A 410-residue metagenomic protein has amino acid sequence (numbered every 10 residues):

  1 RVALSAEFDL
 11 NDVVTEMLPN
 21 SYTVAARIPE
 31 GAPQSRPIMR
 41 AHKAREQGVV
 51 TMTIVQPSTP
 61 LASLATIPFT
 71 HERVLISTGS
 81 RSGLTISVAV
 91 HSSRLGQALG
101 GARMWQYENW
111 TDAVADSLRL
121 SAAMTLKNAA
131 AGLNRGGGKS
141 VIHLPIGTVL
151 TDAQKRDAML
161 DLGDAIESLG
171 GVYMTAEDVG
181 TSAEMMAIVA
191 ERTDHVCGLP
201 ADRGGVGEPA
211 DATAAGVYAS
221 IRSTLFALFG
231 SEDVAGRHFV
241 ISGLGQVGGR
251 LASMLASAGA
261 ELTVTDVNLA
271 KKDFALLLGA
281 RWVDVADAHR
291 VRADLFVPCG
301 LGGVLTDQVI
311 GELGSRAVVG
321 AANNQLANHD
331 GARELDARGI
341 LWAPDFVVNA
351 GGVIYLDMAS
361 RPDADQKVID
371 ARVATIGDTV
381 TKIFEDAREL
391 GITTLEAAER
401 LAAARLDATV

Functional and structural regions predicted by a protein language model:
S5-G31, R36-R45, V49-T51: Short, intrinsically disordered or compositionally biased N-terminal tails of bacterial proteins
R40, G48-R203: N-terminal ligand-binding/catalytic initiation module
V114-S121, R156-G163, E167, M186-A190 (+8 more regions): Predominant activation on well-ordered alpha-helical scaffold segments within soluble catalytic domains
N128-L133, G170-D178, F229-H238, A387-E399: Flexible, glycine/charged-enriched surface loops at secondary-structure junctions
E208-A293: Glycine-rich phosphate/diphosphate-binding loop of Rossmann-like nucleotide-binding domains
L225, R316-V410: Adenosine-phosphate binding glycine-rich loop
G236, V267-V348: Rossmann-like adenosine-cofactor binding region
